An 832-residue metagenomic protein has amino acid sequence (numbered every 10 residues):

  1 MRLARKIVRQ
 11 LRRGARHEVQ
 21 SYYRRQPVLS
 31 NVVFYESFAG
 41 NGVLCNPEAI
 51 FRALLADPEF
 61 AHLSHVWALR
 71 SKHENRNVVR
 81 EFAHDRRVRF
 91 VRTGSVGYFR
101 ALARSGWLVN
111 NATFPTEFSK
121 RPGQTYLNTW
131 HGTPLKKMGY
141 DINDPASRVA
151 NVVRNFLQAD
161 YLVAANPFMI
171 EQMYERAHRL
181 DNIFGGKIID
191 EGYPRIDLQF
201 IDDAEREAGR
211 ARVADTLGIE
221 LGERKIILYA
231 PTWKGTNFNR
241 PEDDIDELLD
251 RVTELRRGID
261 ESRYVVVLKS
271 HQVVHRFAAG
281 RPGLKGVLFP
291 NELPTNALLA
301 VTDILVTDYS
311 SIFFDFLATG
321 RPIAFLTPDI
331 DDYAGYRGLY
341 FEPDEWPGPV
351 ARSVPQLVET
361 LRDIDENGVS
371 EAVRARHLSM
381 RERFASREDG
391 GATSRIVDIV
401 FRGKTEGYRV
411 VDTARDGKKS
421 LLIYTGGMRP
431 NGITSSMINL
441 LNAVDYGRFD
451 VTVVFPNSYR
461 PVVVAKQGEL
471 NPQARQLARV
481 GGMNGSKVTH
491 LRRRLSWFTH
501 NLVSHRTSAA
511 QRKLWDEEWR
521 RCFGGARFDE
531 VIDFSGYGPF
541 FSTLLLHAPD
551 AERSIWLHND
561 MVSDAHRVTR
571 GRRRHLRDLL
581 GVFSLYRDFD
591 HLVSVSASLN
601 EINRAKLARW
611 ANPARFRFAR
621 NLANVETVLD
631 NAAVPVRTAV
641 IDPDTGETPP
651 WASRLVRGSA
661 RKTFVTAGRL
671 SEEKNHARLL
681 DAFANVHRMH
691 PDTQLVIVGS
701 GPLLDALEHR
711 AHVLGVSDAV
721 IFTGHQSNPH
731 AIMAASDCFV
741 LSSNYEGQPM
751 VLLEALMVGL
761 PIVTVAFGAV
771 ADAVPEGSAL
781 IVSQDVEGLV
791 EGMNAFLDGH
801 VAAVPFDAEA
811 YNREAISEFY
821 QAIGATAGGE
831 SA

Functional and structural regions predicted by a protein language model:
C45-F51, P194-A278, L629-A660, S671-G699: Conserved catalytic-core segment of nucleotide-activated headgroup transferases in glycan assembly
A83-D85, V274-N291, Q473-G481, E708-G724: Nucleotide-activated donor-binding/catalytic signature segment of Leloir-type glycosyltransferases, i.e., the conserved
F99, S147-L162, E518-G525, M561 (+1 more regions): Membrane-proximal helix-turn-helix segments that form the acceptor-binding/catalytic region of lipid-linked
Y161-G185, D564, R587-F618, A623-T638: A short, active-site helix/loop in glycosyltransferases that binds the activated sugar's phosphate group
L305-V306, P322-Y333, P761-T764: Short hydrophobic beta-strand element within catalytic cores of glycosyltransferases and related nucleotide-activated
P349-V354, E776-E787, N794-H800: Conserved acidic donor-binding segment of nucleotide-sugar-dependent glycosyltransferases
A372-I396, V801-E830: A charged, aromatic-enriched C-terminal amphipathic alpha-helix characteristic of glycosyltransferases across folds
H725, N744: Aromatic "clamp/platform" in nucleotide-sugar-dependent glycosyltransferases that forms part of the donor/acceptor
